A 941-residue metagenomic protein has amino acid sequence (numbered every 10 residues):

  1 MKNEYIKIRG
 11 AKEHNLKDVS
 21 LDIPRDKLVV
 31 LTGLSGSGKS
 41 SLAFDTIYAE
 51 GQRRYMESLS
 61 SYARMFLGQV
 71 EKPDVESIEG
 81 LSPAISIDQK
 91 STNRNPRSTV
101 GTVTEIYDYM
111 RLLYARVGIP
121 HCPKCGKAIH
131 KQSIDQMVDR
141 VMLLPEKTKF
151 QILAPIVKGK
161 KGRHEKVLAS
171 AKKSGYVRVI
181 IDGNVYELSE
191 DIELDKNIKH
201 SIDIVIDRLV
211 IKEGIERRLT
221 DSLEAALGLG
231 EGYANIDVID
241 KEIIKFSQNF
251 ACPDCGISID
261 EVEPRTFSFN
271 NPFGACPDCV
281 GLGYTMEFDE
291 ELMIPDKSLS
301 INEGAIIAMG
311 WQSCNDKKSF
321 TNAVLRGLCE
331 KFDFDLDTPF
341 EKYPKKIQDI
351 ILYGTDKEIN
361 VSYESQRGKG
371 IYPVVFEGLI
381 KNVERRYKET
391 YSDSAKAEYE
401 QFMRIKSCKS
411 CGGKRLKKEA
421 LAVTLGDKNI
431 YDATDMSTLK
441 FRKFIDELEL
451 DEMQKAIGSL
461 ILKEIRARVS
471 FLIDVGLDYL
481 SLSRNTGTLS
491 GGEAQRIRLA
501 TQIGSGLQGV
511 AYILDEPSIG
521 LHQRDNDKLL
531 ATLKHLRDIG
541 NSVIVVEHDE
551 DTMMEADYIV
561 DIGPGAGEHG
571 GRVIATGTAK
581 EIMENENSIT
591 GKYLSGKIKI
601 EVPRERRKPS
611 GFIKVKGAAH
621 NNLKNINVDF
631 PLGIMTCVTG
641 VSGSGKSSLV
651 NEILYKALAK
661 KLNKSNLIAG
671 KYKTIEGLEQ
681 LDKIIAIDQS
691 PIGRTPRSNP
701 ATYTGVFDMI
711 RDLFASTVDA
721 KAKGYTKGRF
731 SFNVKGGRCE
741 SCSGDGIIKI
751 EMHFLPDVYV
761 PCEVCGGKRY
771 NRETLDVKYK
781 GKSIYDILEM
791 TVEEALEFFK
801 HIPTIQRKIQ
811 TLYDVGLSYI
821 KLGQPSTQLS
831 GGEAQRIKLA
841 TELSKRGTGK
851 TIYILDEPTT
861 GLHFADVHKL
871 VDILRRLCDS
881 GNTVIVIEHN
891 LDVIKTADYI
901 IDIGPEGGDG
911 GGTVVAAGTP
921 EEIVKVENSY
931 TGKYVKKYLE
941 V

Functional and structural regions predicted by a protein language model:
M1-V941: Conserved phosphate-binding elements of NTP-dependent enzyme cores
